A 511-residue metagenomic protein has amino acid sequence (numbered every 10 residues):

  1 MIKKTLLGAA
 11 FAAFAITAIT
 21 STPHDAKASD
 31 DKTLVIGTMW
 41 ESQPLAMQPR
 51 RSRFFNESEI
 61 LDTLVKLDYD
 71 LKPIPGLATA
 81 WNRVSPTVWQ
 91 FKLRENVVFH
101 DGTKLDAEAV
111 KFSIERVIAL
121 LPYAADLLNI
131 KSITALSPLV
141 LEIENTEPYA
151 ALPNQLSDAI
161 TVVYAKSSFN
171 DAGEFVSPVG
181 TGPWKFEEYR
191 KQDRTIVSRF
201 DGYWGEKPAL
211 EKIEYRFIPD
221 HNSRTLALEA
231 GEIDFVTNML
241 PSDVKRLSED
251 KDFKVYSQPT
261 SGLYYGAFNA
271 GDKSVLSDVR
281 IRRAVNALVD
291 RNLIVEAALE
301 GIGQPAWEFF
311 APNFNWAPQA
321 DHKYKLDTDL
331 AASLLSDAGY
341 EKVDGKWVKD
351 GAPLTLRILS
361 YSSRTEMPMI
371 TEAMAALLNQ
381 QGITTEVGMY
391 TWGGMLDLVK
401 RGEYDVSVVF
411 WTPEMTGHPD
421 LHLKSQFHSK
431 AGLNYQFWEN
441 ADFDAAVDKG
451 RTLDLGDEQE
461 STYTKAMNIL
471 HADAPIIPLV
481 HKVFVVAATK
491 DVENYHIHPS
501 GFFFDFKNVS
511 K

Functional and structural regions predicted by a protein language model:
S29, N82, Q90, A125-S167: Surface-exposed binding/hinge segments that line and control ligand-binding clefts or catalytic entry sites
D31-E41, T79, V88-F91, V110-S113 (+7 more regions): Short, well-ordered beta-strand elements
G37-V84, E115, V179, S500-G501: N-terminal lobe/hinge region of extracytoplasmic solute-binding protein
D70-K72, L156-P208, K212, D220-N222 (+3 more regions): Gly/Pro-rich hinge or "lid" segments in bacterial periplasmic/extracellular proteins
T79-L120, E142, V275-S277: Aromatic- and charge-enriched surface segment that lines or borders ligand/interaction sites
R190, Y264, L288-P318, E366-A375 (+1 more regions): Detector for C-terminal structural segments
R199, Y256, S277-A376, K465: Append "and occasionally in soluble cytosolic enzymes with long acidic Gly/Pro-rich linkers
F200-R246, E372, T384-E386, T391-W392: Ligand-site clamp/hinge motif
